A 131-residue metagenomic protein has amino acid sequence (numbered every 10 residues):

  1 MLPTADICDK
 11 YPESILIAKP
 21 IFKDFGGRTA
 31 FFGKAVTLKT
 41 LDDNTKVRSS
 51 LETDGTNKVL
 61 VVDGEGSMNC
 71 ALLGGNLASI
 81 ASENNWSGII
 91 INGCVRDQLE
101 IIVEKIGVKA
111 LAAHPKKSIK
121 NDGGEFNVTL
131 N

Functional and structural regions predicted by a protein language model:
M1-N131: Feature captures the catalytic cores and cofactor-binding loops of soluble hydro-lyases/lyases that act on carboxylate
